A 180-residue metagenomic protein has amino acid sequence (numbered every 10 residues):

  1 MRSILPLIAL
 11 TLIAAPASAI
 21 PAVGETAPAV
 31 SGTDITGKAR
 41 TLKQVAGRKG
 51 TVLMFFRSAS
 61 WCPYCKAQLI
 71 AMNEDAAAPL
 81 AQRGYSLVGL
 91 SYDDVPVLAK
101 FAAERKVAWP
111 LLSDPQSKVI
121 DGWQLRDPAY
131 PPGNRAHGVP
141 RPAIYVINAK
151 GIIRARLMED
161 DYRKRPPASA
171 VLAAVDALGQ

Functional and structural regions predicted by a protein language model:
M1-I4: Positively charged n-region of N-terminal signal peptides that target proteins for export
I8-A29: N-proximal helix/coil linker or "cap" segments that precede and/or mark the start of modular domains
V30, P110, I144-V146: Generic short beta-strand
V30-T51: A short beta-strand-turn-helix
V45-K66: Short active-site neighborhood of thiol/selenol oxidoreductases, capturing the structured segment around
K66-S117: Structural microenvironment flanking redox-active thiols in thiol-disulfide oxidoreductases
A99-R141: Short, internal strand/loop/helix patches that form the active-site neighborhood or redox-interaction surface
R135-Q180: Thiol-/selenol-based redox modules, centered on thioredoxin-like and closely related oxidoreductase domains
